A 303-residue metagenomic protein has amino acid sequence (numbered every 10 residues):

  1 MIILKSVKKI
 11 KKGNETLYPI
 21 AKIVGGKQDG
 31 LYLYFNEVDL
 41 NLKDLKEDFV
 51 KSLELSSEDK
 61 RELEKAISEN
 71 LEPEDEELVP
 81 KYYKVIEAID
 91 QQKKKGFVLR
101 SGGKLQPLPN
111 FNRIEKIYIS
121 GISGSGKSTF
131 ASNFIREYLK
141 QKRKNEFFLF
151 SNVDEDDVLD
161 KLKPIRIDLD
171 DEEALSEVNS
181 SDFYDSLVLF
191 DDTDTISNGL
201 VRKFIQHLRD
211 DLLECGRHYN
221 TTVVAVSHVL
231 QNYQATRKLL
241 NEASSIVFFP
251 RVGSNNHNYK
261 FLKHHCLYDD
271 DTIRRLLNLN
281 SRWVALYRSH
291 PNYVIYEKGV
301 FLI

Functional and structural regions predicted by a protein language model:
I2-P19, P107-G124, F130, F204 (+3 more regions): P-loop NTPase motor core of the ASCE superfamily
I2-Q106: N-terminal pre-Walker A segment at the start of P-loop NTPase domains
S101-L105, D160-K161, E177-F183: Cationic, hydrophobic amphipathic alpha-helical membrane-interacting segments
K104-L108, Y233-T236: Catalytic micro-motifs at enzyme active sites that drive phosphoryl/nucleotidyl and oxygen chemistry
E115-E137, N152-D156, D168-Y268: Conserved P-loop NTPase motor cores
K142-L162: AAA+/P-loop NTPase substrate/partner-engagement loops
F148, T222-V224, V284: A structural signal for isolated positions on well-ordered beta-strands in alpha/beta enzyme cores
L159-E173, V300-L302: Active-site regions of enzymes building and remodeling cell-envelope glycoconjugates
